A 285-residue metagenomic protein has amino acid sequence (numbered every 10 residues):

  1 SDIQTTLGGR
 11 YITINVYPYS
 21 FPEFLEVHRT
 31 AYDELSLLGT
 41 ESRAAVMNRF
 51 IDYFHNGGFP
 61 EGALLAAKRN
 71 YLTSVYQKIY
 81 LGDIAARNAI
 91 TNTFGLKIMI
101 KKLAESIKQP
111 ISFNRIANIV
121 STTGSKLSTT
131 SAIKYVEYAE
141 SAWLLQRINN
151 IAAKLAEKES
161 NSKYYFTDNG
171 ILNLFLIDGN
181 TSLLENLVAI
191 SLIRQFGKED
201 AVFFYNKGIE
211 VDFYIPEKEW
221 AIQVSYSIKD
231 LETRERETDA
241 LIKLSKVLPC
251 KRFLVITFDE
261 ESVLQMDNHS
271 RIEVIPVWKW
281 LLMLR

Functional and structural regions predicted by a protein language model:
S1-D2, P22-L25, L231, S262-M266 (+1 more regions): Switch/connector loops and helix/strand junctions flanking conserved nucleotide-binding motifs in nucleotide-processing
D2-P110: Interdomain motor-coupling "hinge/lid" segment immediately C-terminal to the ATP-binding subdomain of NTP-driven enzymes
Y11-N15, F253-V255, V274: Conserved beta-strand scaffold positions in the cores of enzyme catalytic domains, especially in NTP/NDP-utilizing
P18-E23, I171, E260-E261: Conserved nucleotide-binding/hydrolysis micro-motifs of P-loop NTPases
F24, F54-G57, A139, D168 (+2 more regions): Conserved RecA-like P-loop NTPase ATPase core
A63-A221, Y226: Accessory nucleic acid-recognition modules appended to NTPase machines
Y226-H269: Catalytic cores of nucleic-acid endonucleases
E260-R285: Domain-level recognition of nuclease-like catalytic cores that cleave nucleotide substrates
